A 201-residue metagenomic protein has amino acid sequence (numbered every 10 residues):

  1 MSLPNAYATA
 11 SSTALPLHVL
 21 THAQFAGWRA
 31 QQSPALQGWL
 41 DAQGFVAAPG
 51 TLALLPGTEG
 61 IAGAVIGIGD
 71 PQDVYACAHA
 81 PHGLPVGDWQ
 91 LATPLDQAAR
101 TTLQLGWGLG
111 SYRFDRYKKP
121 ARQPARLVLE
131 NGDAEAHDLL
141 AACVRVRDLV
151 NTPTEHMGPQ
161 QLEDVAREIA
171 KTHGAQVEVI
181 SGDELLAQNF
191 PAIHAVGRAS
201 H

Functional and structural regions predicted by a protein language model:
M1-H201: N-terminal hydrophobic/helix-forming segments and targeting peptides
